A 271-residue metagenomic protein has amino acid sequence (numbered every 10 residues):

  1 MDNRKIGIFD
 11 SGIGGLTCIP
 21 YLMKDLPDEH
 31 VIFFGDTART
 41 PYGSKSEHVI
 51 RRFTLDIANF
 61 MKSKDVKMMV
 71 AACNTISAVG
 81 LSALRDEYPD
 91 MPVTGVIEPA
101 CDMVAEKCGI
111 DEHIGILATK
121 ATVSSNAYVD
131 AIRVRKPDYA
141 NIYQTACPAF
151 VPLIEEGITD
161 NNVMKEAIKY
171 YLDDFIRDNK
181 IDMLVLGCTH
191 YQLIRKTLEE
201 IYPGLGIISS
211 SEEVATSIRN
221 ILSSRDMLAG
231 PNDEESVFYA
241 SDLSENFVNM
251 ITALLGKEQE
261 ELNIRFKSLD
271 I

Functional and structural regions predicted by a protein language model:
M1-I271: Non-catalytic structural scaffold of enzyme domains
